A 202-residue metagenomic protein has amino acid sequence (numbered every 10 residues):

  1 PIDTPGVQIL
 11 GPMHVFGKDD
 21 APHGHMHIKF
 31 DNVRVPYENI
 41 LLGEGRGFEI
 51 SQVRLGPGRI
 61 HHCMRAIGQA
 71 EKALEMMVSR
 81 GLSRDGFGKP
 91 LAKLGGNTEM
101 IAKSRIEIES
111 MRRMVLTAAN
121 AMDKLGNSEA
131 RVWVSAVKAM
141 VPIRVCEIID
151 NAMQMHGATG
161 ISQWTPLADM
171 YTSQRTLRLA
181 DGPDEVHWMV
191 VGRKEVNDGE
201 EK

Functional and structural regions predicted by a protein language model:
P1-E71, E75, S79, E185-K202: FAD-binding core of flavoproteins
Q8, H27-K29, K103, S110 (+4 more regions): Structured core elements
M13-V15, E38-L55, R80-L94, Q154-M170: Conserved catalytic-core motifs characterized by acidic clusters
V53, H156-K202: Glycine-rich phosphate/cofactor-binding loops in nucleotide/flavin-utilizing enzymes
P57, M64, G95-R105, S135-K138: Extended, low-aromatic, Leu/Ala- and acidic/polar-enriched alpha-helical coiled-coil segments that form the periplasmic
I67, E71-L74, I101-V115, K138-I149 (+1 more regions): Alpha-helical transition-metal enzyme core signature, strongest for iron centers
V78-A92, R105-M140, M153-I161: C-terminal helix-coil-helix/basic helical segment that borders enzyme active sites and/or dimer interfaces and provides
G96-E99, E129-V137, T172-R178: Short beta-alpha connecting loops at secondary-structure transitions that line or flank enzyme active sites
